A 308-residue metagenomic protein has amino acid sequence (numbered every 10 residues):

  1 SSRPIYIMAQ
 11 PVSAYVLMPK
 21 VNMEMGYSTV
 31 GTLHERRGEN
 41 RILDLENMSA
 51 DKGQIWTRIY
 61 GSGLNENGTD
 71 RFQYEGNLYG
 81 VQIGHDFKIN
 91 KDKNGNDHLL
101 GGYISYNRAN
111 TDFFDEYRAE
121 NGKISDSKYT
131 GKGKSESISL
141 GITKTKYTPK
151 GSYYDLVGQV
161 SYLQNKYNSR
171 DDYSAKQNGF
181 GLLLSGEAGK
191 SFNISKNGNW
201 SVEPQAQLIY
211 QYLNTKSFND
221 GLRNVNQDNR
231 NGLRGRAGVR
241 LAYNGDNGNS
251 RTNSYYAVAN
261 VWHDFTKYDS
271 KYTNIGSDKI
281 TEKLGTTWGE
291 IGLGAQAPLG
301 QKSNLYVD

Functional and structural regions predicted by a protein language model:
R3-K196, D308: Outer membrane beta-barrel translocator domains of Type V secretion systems
I55-G61, G102-R108, L156-Y162, A206-Y212 (+4 more regions): Transmembrane beta-barrel strands of outer-membrane/channel proteins
G76-Q82, S135-G141, G179-E187, S201 (+3 more regions): Transmembrane beta-barrel architecture of outer membranes
F87-I89, K146, G186, K190-I194 (+4 more regions): Residue-level signature of outer-membrane beta-barrel architecture
D112-R118, K166-R170, N214-D220, K267-T273: Outer-membrane beta-barrel and related beta-rich outer-membrane complex signature in Gram-negative bacteria
S195-E203, L213-S217, N247-N253: Short, structured loop/turn "capping" segments at alpha-beta junctions
V225-D308: Outer membrane beta-barrel transmembrane domains
